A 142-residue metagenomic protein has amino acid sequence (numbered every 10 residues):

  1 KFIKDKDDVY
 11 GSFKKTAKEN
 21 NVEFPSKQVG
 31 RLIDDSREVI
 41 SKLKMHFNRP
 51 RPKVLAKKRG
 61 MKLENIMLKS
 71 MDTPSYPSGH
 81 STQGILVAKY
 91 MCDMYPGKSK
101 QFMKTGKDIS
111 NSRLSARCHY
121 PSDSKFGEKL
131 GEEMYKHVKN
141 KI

Functional and structural regions predicted by a protein language model:
K1-H119: Hydrophobic alpha-helical bundle signature of multipass membrane enzymes
D108-K139: Interfacial helix-loop-helix junctions of multi-pass membrane proteins
